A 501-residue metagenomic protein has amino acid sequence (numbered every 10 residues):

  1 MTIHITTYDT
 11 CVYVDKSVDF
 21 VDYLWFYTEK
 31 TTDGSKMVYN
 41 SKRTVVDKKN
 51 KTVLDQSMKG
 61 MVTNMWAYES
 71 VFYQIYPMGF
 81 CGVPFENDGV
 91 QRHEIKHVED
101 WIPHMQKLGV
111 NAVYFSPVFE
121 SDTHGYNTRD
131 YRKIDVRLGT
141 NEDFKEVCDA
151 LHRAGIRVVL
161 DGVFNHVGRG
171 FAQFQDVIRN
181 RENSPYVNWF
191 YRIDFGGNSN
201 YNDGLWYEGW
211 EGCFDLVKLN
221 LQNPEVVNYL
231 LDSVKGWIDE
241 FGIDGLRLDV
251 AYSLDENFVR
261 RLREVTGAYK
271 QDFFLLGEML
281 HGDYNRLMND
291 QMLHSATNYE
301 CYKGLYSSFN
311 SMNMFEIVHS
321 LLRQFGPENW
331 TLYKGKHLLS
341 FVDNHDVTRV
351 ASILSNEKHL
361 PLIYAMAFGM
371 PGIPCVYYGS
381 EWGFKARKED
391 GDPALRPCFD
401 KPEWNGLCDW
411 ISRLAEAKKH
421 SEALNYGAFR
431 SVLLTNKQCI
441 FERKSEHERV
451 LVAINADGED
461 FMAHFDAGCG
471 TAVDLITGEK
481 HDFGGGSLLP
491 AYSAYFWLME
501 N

Functional and structural regions predicted by a protein language model:
T2, D9, S17-T28, G34-Y114 (+6 more regions): Carbohydrate-interacting/catalytic domains
M61-V71, Y76-N111, V118-G236, E240 (+2 more regions): Substrate-binding/active-site clefts of carbohydrate-active enzymes
V71-Y73, V113-F115, V158-L160, L246 (+4 more regions): Hydrophobic faces of well-ordered beta-strands that scaffold small-molecule active sites in alpha/beta enzyme cores
M78, V118, V163-N165, A251-S253 (+2 more regions): Active-site beta-loop-alpha junctions enriched in small/polar residues
G109-N111, A154-I156, G242-D244, K270-F273 (+3 more regions): Short, well-ordered coil/turn segments that N-cap beta-strands
H152, I178, D249-L332, M366 (+4 more regions): Active-site-proximal helices and loops of the catalytic beta/alpha 8
H166, L230-E256, S340, N344: Active-site groove signature of glycoside hydrolases
K334-S355: Active-site clefts of carbohydrate-active enzymes
